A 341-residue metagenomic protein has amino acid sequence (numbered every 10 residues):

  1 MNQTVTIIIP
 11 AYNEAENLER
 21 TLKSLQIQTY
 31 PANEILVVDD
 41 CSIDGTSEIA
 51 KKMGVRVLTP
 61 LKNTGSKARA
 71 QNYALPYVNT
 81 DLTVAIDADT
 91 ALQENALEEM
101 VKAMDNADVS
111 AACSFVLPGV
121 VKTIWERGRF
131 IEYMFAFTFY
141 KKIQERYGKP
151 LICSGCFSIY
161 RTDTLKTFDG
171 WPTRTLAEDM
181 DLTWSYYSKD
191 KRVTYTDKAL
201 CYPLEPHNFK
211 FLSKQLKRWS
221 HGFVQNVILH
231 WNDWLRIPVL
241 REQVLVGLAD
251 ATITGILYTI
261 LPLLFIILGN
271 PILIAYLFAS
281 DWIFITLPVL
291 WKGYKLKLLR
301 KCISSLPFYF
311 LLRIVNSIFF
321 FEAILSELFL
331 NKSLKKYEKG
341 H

Functional and structural regions predicted by a protein language model:
M1-S24: N-proximal low-complexity "stem/linker" segments adjacent to membrane-targeting elements
Q3-T6, E34, D181: Cell-envelope/extracellular polymer assembly enzymes that use nucleotide-activated donors
E19-R20, D44-K51, N95: Acidic helix N-cap motif at the loop->helix transition within catalytic regions of sugar-transfer enzymes
K23-A32: Short, acidic, metal-binding catalytic loop of nucleotide-sugar glycosyltransferases
N33-C41, L58-T59: Short beta-strand/loop segment that forms part of the nucleotide-sugar
T59, S66-A70, A74, T80 (+4 more regions): Long helical/loop segments within the catalytic core of UDP-sugar-dependent glycosyltransferases, especially the large
T83: Short aromatic/hydrophobic "clamp" motif used to bind/position activated sugar donors
D250-N331: Membrane-embedded multi-pass helical conduit in multi-pass membrane proteins, especially envelope-biosynthetic
